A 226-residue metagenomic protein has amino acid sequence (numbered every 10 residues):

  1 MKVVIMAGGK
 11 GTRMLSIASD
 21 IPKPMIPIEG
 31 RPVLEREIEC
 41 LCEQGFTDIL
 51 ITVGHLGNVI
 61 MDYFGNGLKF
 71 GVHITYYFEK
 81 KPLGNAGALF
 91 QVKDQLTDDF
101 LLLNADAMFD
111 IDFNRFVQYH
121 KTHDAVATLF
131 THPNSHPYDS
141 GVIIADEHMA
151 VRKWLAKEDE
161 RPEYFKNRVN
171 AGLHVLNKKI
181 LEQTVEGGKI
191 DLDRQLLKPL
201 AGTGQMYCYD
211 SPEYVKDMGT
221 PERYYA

Functional and structural regions predicted by a protein language model:
M1-M61: N-terminal glycine-rich phosphate-binding loop and ensuing alpha1 helix
K2, T47-I49, H73, V126 (+1 more regions): Residues at the starts of beta-strands that form the adenosine-phosphate
I5, I51, L102, A127-F130 (+1 more regions): Structural beta-sheet core signal
M25, I143-A145, L197, C208: A structural signal for short hydrophobic beta-strand segments in well-ordered beta-sheet cores
E35, A86, D193: Glycine-rich phosphate-binding loop at the start of an alpha helix
R36, C40, V59, Q91 (+3 more regions): Alpha-helical elements of Rossmann-like donor-binding domains used by nucleotide-donor carbohydrate transfer enzymes
F46, F100-L101, M108, N114-K121 (+2 more regions): Catalytic-core segments of class I nucleotidyltransferases/pyrophosphorylases that form NMP-activated intermediates
M61-D62, N66-E147, Q183: Conserved beta-loop-beta/alpha segment of the NTase-like Rossmann-fold superfamily that binds/positions NTPs
